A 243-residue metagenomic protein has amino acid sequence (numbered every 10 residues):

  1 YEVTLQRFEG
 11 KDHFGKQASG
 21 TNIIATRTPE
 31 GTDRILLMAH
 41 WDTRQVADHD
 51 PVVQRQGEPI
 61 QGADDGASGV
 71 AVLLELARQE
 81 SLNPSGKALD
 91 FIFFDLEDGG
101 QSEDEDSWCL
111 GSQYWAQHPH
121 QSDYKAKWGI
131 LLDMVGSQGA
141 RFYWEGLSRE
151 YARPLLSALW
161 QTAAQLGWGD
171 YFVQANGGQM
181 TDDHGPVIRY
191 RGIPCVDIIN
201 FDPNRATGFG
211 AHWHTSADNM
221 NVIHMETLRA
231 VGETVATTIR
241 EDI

Functional and structural regions predicted by a protein language model:
Y1, G31-I35, S85-D90, Y124-W128 (+3 more regions): Loop/turn elements at helix/coil->beta-strand transitions in domains of secreted/extracellular proteins
Y1-E30: A non-catalytic alpha/beta surface segment that caps or lines the substrate-entry region of metallo-dependent hydrolase
E2-H13, P84-L89, D170-G178: Surface-exposed patches in mature extracellular/periplasmic domains of secreted proteins
T4-L5, I24-T26, R34-A39, G62 (+4 more regions): Structural recognition of the beta-strand scaffold that forms the well-ordered cores of secreted hydrolase catalytic
E9-H13, P29-G31, W41-Q45, L96-G100 (+3 more regions): Solvent-exposed loop/turn segments at secondary-structure junctions within structured extracellular/periplasmic domains
D48-P59: Glycine/charged-rich beta-loop-alpha catalytic/anionic-binding loops adjacent to active sites
G57-P154, A158: Acidic/histidine-rich catalytic neighborhood of metal-dependent amide-processing enzymes
W128, S137-I243: Active-site-adjacent substrate-binding region of metalloamidase/peptidase-like peptide-processing proteins
